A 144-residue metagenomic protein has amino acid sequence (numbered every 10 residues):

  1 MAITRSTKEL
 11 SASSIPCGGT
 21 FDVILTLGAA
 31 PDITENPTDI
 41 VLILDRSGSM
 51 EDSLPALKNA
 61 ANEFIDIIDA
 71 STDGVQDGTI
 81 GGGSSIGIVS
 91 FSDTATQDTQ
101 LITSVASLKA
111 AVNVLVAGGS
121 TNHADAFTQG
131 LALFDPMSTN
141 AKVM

Functional and structural regions predicted by a protein language model:
M1-V41, G48-P55: Acidic, polar low-complexity linker/tail segments
L27-A29, S92, V105: Short, small-residue-rich loop/turn micro-motifs
A29-P31, I68, F134: Conserved NTP-handling cores and scaffolds of large molecular machines
T38, E51-A56, A61-N62, G74-D77 (+4 more regions): Exposed acidic/Ser/Thr-rich ligand/metal-binding surfaces
I43-S47, V89-T94: Active-site-proximal beta-strand/loop segments in catalytic clefts of secreted hydrolases
N62-D69: Short amphipathic alpha-helical signal-transduction/dimerization elements
S84-I88: Conserved helix-loop-beta core of C-type lectin(-like) domains
